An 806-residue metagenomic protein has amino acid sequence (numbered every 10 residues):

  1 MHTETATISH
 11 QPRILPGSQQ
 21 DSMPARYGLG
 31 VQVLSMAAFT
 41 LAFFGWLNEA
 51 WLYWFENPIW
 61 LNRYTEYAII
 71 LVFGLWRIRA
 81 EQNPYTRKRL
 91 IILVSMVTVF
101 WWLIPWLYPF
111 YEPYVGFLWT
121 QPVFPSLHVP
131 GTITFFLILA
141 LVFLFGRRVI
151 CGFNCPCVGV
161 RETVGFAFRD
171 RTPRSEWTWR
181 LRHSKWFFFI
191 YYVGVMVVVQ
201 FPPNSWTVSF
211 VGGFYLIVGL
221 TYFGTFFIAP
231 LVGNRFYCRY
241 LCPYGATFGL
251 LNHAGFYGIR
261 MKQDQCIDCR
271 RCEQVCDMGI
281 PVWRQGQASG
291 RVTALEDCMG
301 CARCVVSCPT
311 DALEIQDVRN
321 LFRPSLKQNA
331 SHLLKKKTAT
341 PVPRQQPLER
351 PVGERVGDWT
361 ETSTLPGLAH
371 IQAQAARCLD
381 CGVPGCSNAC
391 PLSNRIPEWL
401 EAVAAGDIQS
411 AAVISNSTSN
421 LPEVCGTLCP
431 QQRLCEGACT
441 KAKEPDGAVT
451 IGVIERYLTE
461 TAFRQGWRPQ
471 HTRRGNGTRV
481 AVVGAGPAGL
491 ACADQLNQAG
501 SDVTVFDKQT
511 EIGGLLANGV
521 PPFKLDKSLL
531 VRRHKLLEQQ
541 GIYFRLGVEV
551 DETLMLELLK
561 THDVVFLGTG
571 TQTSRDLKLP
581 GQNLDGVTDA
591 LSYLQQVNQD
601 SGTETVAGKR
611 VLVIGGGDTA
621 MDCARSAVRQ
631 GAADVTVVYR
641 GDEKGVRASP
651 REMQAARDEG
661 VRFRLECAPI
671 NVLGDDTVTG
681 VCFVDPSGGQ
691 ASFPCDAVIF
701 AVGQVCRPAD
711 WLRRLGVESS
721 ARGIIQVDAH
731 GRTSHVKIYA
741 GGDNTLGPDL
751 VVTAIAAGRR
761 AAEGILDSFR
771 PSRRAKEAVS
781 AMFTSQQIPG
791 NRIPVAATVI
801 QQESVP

Functional and structural regions predicted by a protein language model:
M1-D297, R303-T362, L368-A375, D380: Non-ligating segments of multi-cofactor redox enzymes
A376, N388, N394-I396, L400-T472 (+2 more regions): Glycine/serine-rich phosphate-binding loop and adjoining beta1-alpha1 elements at the start of nucleotide-handling
R474, R479-V483, V531-L579, I670-G680 (+2 more regions): Feature captures the FAD/FMN-dependent oxidoreductase FAD-binding
R474-A488, A607-I614: Beta1/beta-strand and adjacent pyrophosphate-binding region of the FAD-binding site in flavoprotein oxidoreductases
T478-D502, A620-V628: N-terminal Rossmann-like FAD-binding beta1-loop-alpha1 element of flavoenzymes
D502-L546, A624-N671, R773-Q787: Rossmann-like dinucleotide-binding cores of NAD(P)H-dependent redox enzymes
N583-K609, D676, F693-P748: FAD-site-proximal beta/loop scaffold in flavoenzymes
C623, N744-S772: A conserved FAD-binding loop/helix module that cradles the flavin
